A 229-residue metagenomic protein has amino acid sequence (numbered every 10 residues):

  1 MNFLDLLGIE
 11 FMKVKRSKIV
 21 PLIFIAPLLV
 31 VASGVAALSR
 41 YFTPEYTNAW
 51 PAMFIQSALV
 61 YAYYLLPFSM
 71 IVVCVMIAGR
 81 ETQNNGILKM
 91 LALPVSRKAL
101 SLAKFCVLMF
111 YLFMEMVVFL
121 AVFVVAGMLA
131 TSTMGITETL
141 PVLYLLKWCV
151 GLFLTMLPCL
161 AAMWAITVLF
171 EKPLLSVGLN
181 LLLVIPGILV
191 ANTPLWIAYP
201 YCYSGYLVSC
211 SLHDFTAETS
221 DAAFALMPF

Functional and structural regions predicted by a protein language model:
M1-P27: Aromatic- and glycine-rich beta-strand/loop motifs that create alpha-glucan
E10, V14, L91, A161-L174: Generic transmembrane alpha-helix motif of multi-pass integral membrane proteins
K18-V20, S96-K98, L102, P141 (+1 more regions): Membrane-helix interface segments
V20, W50-P51, I87, A165 (+1 more regions): Tryptophan-centric aromatic hotspots in well-structured domains and transmembrane helices
A26-V72, L102-F170, C210-P228: Secretory targeting signals
S33-Y41, L169-Y206: Transmembrane helix segments
I77-M109: Helix-loop-helix units of permease transmembrane domains in multi-pass membrane transporters, especially ABC
